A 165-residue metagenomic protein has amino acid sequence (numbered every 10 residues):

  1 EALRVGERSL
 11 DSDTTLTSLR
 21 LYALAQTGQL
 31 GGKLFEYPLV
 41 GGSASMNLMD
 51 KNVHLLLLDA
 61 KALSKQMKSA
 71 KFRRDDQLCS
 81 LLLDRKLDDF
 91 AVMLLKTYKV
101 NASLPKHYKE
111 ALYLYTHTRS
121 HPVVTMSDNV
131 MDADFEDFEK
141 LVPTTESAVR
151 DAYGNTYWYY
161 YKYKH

Functional and structural regions predicted by a protein language model:
E1-Y98: Soluble catalytic regions of membrane-associated enzymes that act on cell-envelope and secretory-pathway components
L24-D50, L87, L104-Y108, L114-K140 (+1 more regions): Alpha-helical linker/edge segments of TPR/alpha-solenoid repeat scaffolds and analogous pre-/post-domain helices
A62-A91, T118-H165: Long cytosolic C-terminal regulatory regions of eukaryotic multi-pass membrane proteins
Y98-L104: Structural alpha-beta junctions
